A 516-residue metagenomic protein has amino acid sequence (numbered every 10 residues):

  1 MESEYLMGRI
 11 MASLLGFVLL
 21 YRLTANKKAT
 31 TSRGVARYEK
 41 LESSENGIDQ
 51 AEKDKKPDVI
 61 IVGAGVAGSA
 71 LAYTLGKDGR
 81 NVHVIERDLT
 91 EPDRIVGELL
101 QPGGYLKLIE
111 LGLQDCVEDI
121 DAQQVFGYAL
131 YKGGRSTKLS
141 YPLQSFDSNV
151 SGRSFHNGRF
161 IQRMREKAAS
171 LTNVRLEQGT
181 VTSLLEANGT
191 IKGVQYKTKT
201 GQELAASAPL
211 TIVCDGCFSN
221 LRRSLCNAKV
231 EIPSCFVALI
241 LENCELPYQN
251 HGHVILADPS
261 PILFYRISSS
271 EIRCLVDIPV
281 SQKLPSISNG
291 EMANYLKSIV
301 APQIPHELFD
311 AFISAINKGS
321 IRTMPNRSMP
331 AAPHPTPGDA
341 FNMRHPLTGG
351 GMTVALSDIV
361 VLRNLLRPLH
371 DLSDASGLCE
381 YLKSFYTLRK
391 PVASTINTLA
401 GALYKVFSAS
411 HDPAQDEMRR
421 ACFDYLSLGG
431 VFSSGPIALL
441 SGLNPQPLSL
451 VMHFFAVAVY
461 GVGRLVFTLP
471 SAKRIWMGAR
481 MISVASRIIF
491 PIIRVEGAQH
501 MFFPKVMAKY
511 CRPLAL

Functional and structural regions predicted by a protein language model:
E4, G8-S13, F17-K28, N364-L516: C-terminal helical "tail/cap" subdomain of flavin- and related membrane-associated enzymes
A25-P57, G201: A short, basic/flexible loop-to-alpha-helix module at the beginning of a structural domain
I48-A67, H83: Beta1/beta-strand and adjacent pyrophosphate-binding region of the FAD-binding site in flavoprotein oxidoreductases
D54-K56, L106, Q114-S224, V230-L239: Conserved N-terminal helical subregion
I60-A64, Y73-V96: Glycine-rich FAD pyrophosphate-binding loop
S183, G189-T190, Q195-P330: Conserved FAD-binding catalytic core of PHBH/FMO-like flavoproteins
P261, F341-T353, P391, A409 (+1 more regions): Glycine-rich phosphate/pyrophosphate-binding beta-alpha loops
L284-Y386: FAD/FMN-dependent oxidoreductases across multiple families
